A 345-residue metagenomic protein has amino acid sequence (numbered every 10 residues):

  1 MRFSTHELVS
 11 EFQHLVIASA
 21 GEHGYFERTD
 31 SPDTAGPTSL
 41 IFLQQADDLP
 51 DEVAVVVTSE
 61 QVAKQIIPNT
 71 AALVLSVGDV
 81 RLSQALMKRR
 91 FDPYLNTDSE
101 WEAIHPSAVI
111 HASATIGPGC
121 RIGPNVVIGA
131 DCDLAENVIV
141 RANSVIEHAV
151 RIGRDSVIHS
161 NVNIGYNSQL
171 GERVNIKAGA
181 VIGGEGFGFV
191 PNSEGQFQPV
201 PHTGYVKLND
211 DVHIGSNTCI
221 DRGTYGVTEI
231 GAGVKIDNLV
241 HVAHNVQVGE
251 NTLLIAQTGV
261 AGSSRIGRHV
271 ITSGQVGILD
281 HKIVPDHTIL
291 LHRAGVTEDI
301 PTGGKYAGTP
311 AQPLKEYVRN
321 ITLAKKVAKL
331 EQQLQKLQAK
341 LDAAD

Functional and structural regions predicted by a protein language model:
M1-S107, R173, G179-A180, E185-N192 (+3 more regions): Terminal amphipathic alpha-helical/low-complexity segments used for targeting or macromolecular assembly
F42, A103-P313: Structural signal for interior beta-strand "rungs" in well-ordered beta-sheet cores of soluble enzyme domains
